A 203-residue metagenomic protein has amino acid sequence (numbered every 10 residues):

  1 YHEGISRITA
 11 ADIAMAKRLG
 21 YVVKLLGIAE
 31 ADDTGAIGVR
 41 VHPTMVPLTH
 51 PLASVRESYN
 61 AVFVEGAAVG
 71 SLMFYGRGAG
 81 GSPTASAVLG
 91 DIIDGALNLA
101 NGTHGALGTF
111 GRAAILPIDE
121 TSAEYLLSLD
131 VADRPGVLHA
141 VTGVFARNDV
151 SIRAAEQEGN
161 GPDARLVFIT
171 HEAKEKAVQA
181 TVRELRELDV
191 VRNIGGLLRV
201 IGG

Functional and structural regions predicted by a protein language model:
Y1-S54, Y59-A61: Substrate-binding/catalytic subdomain of NAD(P)-dependent oxidoreductase enzymes
K24-L25, R40, F63, M73-Y75 (+3 more regions): Structured core elements
I28, P43-M45, G66-A68, G76-R77 (+2 more regions): Fold-independent oxyanion-binding glycine-rich loops and adjacent beta-strand/coil segments at enzyme active sites
L48, G70-L72, G76-P83: Glycine-rich phosphate/pyrophosphate-binding beta-alpha loops
L52, P83-A87: A short, polar/proline- and glycine-enriched secondary-structure boundary/capping micro-motif
L52-R56, V64, P117-D119, G159: Replace "in large, NTP-powered and nucleic-acid-processing enzymes" with "in large, NTP-powered factors and other
E65-L72, T121-S122: Short acidic (Asp/Glu) and glycine-rich catalytic loops that position anionic groups and cofactors
A87, I92-G203: A conserved regulatory-domain signal marking ACT and ACT-like small-molecule sensing domains and adjacent regulatory
